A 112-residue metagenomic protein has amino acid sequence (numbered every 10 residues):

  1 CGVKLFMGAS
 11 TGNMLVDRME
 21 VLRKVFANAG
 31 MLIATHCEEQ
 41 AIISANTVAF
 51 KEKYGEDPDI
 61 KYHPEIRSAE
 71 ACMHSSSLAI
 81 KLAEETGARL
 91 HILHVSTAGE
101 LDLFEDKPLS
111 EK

Functional and structural regions predicted by a protein language model:
C1-K112: Histidine/acidic residue-rich metal-binding segments in metalloenzymes
